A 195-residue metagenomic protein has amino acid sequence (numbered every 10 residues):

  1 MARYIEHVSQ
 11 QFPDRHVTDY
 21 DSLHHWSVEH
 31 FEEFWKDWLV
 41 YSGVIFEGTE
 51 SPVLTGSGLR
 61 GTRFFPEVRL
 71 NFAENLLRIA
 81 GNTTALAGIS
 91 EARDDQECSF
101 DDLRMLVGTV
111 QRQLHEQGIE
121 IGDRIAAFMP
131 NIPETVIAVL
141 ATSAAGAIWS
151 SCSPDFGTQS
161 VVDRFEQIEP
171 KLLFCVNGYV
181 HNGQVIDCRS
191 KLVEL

Functional and structural regions predicted by a protein language model:
M1-R60: N-terminal amphipathic, basic-rich helices that act as targeting or association modules
S22-W26, A73, L86-L140, G157-V162: Conserved AMP-binding/adenylate-forming core of the ANL superfamily
V28, K36-E50, P66-A87: A short N-terminal helical cap/helix-turn-helix that marks the beginning of AMP-binding/adenylate-forming
A144-L195: Structural core segment of the AMP-binding/adenylate-forming
